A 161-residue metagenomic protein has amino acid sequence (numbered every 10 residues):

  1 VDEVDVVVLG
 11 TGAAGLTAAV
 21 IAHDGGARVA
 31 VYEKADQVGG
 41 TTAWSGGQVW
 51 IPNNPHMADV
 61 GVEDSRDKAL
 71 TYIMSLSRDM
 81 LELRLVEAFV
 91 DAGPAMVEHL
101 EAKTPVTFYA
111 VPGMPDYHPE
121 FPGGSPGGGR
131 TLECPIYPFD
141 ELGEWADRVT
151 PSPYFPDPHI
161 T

Functional and structural regions predicted by a protein language model:
V1-A14, A30: Beta1/beta-strand and adjacent pyrophosphate-binding region of the FAD-binding site in flavoprotein oxidoreductases
A18-A19: Generic hydrophobic/aromatic pocket-lining and core-packing "Φ" positions
A22: Aromatic pocket-lining residues of Rossmann-like dinucleotide-binding sites
K34-T161: Conserved N-terminal/central alpha/beta ligand/cofactor-binding core
